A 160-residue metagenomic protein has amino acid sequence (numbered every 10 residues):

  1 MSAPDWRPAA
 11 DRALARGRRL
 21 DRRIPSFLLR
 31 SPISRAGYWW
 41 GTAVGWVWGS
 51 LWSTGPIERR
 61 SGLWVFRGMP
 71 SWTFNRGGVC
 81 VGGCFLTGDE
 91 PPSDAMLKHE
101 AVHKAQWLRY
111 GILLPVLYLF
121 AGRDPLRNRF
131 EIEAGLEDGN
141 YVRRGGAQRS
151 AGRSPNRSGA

Functional and structural regions predicted by a protein language model:
S2-D11, A15, L114-L117, D124-R127 (+1 more regions): Anionic, Ser/Thr-rich low-complexity intrinsically disordered regions
I24-R59, L108-F120: A transmembrane-helix-recognition feature enriched in membrane-embedded lipid enzymes and envelope glyco-/phospholipid
T54-V65, P125-N140: Membrane-interface alpha-helices
W64-P91: Active-site scaffold of zinc-dependent metalloenzymes
T73-F74, Q106-L136, A147: Post-HEXXH active-site segment of zinc metalloproteases
A95-W107: Active-site recognition of the HExxH zinc-binding catalytic motif
L136-A160: Short helix/loop segments within enzyme catalytic domains that coordinate or immediately flank catalytic cofactors
